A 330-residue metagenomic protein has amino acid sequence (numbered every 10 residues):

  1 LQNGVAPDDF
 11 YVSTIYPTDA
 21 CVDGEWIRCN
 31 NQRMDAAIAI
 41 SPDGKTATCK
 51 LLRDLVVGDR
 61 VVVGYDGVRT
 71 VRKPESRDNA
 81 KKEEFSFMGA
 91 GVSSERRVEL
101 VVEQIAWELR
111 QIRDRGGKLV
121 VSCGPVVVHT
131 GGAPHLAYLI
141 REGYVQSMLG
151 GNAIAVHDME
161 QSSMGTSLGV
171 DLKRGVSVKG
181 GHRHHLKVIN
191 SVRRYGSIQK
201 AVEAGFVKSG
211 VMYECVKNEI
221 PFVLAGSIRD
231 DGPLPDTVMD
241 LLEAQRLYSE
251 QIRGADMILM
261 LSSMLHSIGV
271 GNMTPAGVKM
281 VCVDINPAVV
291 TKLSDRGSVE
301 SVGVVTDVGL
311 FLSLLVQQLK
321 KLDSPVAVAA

Functional and structural regions predicted by a protein language model:
L1-K82, D171, V176-K179: Electropositive, gly/pro-rich neighborhoods at or near active sites that engage anionic ligands
Q32, R72-R77, G131-H135, D158-M164 (+3 more regions): Short acidic, glycine/serine/threonine-rich loops at helix termini
D78-S94, R115, I189-Y195, R229-D231: Gly-rich Lys/Arg/Thr-decorated short loops/hinges at beta-loop-alpha junctions or inter-strand turns that position
R97-D114, V289-L293, F311-L312: Structured alpha-helical segments in the cores of large, soluble enzyme domains
L109, R113-L119, V127-R141: Active-site pocket-lining segments that scaffold enzyme catalytic pockets across diverse folds
L119, A137-N190, M260: Active-site histidine-anchored catalytic micro-motif
G124-T130, A153-V156, D230, S263-S267: Gly/Ser/Thr-rich loops at beta-strand to alpha-helix junctions that form or flank small-molecule/cofactor-binding
D171-A330: C-terminal functional extensions of proteins
